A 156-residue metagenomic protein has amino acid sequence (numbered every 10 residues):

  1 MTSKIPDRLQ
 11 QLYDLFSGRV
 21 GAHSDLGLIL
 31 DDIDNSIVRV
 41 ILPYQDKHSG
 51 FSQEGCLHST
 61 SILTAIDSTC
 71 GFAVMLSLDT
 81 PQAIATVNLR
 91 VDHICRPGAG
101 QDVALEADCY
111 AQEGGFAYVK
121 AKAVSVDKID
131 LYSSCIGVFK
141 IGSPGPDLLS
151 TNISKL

Functional and structural regions predicted by a protein language model:
M1-D32: N-terminal leader/capping segments at the start of a protein or of a new domain
T2-D7, F72, P97-A99, D108-L156: HotDog/MaoC-like acyl-thioester-processing domains
S24-L26, S36-V38, A83-L89, Q101-V103 (+2 more regions): A generic structural signal for short beta-strands and their flanking turns/coil linkers
D25-L57: Catalytic strand-loop segment that frames the active site of acyl-thioester-processing enzymes
Q53-F72: Compact, glycine-rich, soluble single-domain proteins
G71-A104, C109, I136: Hydrophobic beta-strand-centered segment that forms part of the acyl-chain substrate-binding groove
